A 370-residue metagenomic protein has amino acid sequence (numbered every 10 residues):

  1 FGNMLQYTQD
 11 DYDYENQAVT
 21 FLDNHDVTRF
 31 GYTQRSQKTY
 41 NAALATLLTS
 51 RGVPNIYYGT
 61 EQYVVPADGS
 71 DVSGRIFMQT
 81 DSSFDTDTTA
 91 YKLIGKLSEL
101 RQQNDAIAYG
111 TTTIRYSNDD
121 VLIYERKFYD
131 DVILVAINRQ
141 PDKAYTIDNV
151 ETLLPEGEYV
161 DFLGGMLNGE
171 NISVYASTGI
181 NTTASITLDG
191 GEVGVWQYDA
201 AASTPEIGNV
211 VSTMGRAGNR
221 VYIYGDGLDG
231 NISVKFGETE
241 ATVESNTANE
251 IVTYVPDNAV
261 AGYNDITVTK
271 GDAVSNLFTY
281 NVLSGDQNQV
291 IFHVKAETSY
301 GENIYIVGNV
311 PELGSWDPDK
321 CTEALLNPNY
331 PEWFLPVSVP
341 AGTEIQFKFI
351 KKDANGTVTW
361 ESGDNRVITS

Functional and structural regions predicted by a protein language model:
F1-V53, Y58, Q62, G69 (+2 more regions): Alpha-amylase-like alpha-glycosidases and glucanotransferases acting on alpha-linked glucans and related
Q6-Q9, G74-D119: Aromatic- and carboxylate-lined catalytic core of secreted/periplasmic carbohydrate-active enzymes
R115-L153, P256: Carbohydrate-binding surface patches
D142, T152-G157, G225-I232, E297-E302 (+2 more regions): Short proline/glycine-enriched turn/loop motifs at strand-loop junctions of beta-rich domains
V174-T204: C-terminal beta-strand-rich structural cap/linker in extracellular carbohydrate-active enzymes
A201-G230, A273-D286: Beta-strand/beta-sandwich contexts
D257-G262, V339-T343: Surface-exposed, short loops/turns at beta-strand junctions within beta-sandwich domains
E297-E344, K352-T369: Aromatic-rich carbohydrate-binding modules that target alpha-glucans
